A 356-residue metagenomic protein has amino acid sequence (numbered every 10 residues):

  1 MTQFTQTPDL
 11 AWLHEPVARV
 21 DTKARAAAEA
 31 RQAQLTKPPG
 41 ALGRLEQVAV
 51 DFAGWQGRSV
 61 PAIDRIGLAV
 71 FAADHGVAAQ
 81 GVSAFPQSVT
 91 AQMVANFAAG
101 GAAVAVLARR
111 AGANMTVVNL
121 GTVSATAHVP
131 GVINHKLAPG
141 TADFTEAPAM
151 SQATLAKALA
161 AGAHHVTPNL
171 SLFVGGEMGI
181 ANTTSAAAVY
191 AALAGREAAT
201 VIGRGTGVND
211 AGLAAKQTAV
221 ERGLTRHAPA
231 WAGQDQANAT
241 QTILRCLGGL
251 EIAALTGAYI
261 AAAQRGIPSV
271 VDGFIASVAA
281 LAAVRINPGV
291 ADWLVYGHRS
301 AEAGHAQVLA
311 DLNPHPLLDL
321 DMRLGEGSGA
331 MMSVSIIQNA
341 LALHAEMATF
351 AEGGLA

Functional and structural regions predicted by a protein language model:
T2-A356: N-terminal loops that bind phosphate or other acidic moieties and the adjacent beta-alpha structural core
